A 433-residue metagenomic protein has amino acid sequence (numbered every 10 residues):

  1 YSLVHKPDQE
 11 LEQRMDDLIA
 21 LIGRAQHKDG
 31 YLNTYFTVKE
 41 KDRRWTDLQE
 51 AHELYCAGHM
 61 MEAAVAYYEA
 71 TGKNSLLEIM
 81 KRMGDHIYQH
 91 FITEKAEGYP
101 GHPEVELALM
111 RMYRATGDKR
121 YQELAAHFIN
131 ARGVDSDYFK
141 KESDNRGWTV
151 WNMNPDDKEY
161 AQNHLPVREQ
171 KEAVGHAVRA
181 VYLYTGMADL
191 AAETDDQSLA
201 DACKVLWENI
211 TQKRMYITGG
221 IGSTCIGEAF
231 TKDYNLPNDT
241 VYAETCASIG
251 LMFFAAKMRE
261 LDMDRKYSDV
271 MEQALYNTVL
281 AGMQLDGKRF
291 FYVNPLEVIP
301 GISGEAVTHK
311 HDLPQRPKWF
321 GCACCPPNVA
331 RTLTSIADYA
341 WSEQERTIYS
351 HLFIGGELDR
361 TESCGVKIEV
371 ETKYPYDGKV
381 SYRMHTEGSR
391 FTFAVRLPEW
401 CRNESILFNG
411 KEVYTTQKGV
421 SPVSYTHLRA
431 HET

Functional and structural regions predicted by a protein language model:
Y1-Q9, Q13, R43-A70, P103-R120 (+5 more regions): Aromatic (Trp/Tyr) and acidic
E12-Y55: A contiguous, low-structure linker/loop signature
R14-Y31, E78-E94, A125-K140, M153-D156 (+2 more regions): Long, well-ordered core segments of solenoidal/helical folds
T34-V38, K140-Q162, G220-A229: Short, flexible, mixed-charge acidic loops at enzyme active sites
V38, K81-H86, G101-L107: Short, conserved phosphate-binding/catalytic loop or strand-edge motifs used in phosphoryl-/nucleotidyl-transfer
K95-A96, V174: Short coil/turn linkers that connect adjacent helices within long alpha-helical scaffolds, especially alpha-solenoid
C401-S424: Solvent-exposed beta-strand/loop surfaces of large extracellular or lumenal domains
T426-T433: Conserved small/polar residues in nucleotide/adenosyl-binding loops
